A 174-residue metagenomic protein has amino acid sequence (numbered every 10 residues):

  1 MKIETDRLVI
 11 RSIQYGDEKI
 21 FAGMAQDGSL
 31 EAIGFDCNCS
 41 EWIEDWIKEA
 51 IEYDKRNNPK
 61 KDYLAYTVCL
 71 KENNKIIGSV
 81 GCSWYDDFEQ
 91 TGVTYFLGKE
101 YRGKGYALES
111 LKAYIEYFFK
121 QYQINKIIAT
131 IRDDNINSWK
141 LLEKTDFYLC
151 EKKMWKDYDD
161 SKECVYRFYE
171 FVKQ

Functional and structural regions predicted by a protein language model:
M1-E100, L149-C150, D160-Q174: GNAT-family acyltransferases
I77, Q121-Y122, K144-T145: Structural motif
Y95, G103-Y117, I136-K144: Conserved acetyl-CoA-binding loop-helix of GNAT-fold acetyltransferases
L97, R132-D133: Short amphipathic helical patch at the helix-1/turn junction of helix-turn-helix
Q121-T130: Conserved GNAT acetyl-CoA-binding A-motif
K126, M154-W155: Short, Lys/Arg-enriched C-terminal cap helix and immediately downstream tail that follows
I136, D157-D159: Generic structural signal for helix capping and beta-alpha/helix-loop junctions
E143-K153: Conserved acetyl-CoA-binding loop of GNAT-fold acetyltransferases
